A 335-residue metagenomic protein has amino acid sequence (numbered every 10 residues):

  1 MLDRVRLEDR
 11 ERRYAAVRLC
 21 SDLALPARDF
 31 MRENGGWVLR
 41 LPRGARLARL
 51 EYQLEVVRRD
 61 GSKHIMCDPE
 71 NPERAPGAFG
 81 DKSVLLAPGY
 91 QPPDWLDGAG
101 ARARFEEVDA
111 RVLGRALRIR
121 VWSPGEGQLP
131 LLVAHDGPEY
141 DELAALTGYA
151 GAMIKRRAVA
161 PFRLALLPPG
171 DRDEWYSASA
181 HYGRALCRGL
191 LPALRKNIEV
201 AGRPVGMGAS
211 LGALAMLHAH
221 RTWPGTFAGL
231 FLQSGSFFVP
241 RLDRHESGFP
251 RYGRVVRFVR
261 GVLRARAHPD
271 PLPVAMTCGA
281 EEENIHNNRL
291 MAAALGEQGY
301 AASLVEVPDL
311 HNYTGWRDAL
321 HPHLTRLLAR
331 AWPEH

Functional and structural regions predicted by a protein language model:
M1-A27, R32-H335: Non-catalytic cap/lid and distal C-terminal segments of serine-dependent acyl enzymes
